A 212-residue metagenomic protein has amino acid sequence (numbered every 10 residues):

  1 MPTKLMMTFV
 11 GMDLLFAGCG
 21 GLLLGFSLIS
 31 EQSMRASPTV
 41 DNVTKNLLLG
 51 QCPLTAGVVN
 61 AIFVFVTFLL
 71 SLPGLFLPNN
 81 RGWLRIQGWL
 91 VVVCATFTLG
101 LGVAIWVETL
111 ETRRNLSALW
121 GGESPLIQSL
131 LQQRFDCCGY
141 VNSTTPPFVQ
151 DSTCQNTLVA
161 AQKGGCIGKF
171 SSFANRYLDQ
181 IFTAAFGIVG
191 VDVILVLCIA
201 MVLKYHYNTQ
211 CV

Functional and structural regions predicted by a protein language model:
M1-F135, S143-V212: Membrane-proximal loop-to-helix boundary features in eukaryotic membrane proteins
